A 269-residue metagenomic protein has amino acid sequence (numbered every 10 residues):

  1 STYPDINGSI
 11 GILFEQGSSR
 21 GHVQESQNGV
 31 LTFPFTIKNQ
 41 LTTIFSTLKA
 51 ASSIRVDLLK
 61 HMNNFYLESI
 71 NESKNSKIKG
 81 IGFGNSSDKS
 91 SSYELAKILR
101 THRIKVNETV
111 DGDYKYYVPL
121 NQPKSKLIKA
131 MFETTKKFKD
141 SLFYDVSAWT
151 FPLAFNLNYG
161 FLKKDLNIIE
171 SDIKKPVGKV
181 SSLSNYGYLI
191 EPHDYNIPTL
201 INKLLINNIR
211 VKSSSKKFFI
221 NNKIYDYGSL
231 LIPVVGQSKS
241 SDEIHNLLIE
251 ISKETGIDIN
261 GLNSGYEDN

Functional and structural regions predicted by a protein language model:
S1-N269: Intrinsic-disorder/low-complexity accessory segments
